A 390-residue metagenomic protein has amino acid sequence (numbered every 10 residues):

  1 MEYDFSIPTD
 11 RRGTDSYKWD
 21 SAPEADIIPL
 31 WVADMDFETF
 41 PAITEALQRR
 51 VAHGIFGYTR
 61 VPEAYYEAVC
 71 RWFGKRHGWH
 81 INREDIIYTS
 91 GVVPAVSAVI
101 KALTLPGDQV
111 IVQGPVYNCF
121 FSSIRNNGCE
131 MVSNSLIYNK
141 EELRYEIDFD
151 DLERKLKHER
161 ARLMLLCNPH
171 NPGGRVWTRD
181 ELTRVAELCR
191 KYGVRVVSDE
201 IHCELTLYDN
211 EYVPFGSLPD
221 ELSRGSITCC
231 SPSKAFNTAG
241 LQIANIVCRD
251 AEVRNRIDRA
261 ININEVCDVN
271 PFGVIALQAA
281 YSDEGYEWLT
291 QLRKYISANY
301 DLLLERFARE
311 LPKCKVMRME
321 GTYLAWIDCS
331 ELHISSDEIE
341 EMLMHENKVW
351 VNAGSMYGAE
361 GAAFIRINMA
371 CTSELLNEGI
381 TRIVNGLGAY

Functional and structural regions predicted by a protein language model:
E2-G91, A98, D283, A389-Y390: N-terminal small-domain helix-loop-helix segment of the aminotransferase-like
E45, D220-S297, E305, L387: Conserved core segment of the aminotransferase class I/II
F56-E187, E204-L205, Y212-S217, E221 (+1 more regions): Conserved core of the PLP fold type I
N127, K191-Y192, N347: Helix C-cap/helix->beta junction micro-motif
L222, H333-S335, M342-V351, Y357-Y390: PLP-dependent enzyme catalytic core of the Aspartate aminotransferase-like
Q278, K294-L304, V316-C329: Conserved glycine-rich beta-strand-loop-beta hairpin in the small C-terminal domain of fold type I
